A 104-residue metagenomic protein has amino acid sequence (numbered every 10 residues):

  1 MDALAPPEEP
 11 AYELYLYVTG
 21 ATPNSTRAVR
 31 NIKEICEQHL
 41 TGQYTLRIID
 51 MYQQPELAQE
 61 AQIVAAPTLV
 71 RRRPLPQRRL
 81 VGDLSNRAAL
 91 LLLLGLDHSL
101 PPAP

Functional and structural regions predicted by a protein language model:
M1-A5: Short beta-strand/turn micro-motifs at beta-sheet edges
P6-Q38: Local sequence-structure signature of Cys/Sec-based thiol-disulfide redox active-site neighborhoods
R27-R30, E34, E56, A88 (+1 more regions): Solvent-exposed alpha-helical segments within well-ordered globular domains of core cellular machineries
H39-L46: A generic structural motif
R47-A65, L92-L96: Thioredoxin-like thiol-disulfide oxidoreductase module
A66-R78: A short, hydrophobic beta-strand/beta-hairpin element that forms part of a small beta-sheet core
L84-P104: Ser/Thr/Gly-rich flexible loops in soluble cytosolic domains mediating phosphotransfer, phosphorylation
